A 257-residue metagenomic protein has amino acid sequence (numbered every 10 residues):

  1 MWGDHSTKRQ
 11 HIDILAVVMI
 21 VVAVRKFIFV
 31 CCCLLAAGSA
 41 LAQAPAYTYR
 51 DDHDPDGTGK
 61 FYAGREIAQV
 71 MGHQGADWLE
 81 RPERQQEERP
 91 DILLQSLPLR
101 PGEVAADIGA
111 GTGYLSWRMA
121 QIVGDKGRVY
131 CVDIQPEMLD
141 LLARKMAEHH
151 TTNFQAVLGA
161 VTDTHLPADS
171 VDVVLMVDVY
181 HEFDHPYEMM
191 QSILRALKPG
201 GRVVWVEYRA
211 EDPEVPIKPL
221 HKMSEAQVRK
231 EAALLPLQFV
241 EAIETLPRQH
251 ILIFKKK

Functional and structural regions predicted by a protein language model:
V30-G38: Bacterial N-terminal signal peptides
A44-V104: Class I SAM-dependent transferase core
A106, A110-D163: Class I SAM-dependent methyltransferase SAM/SAH-binding core
A120-Q121, Y187-R202: A short glycine-rich, Lys/Arg-flanked "PGG" loop and its adjoining helix->strand segment in the class I
T164-V173: A short acidic, Gly/Pro-enriched loop at the edge of an enzyme's catalytic core that lines a small-molecule cofactor
D172-P186: A short SAM/SAH-binding and catalytic strip from SAM-dependent methyltransferases
R202-R229: Conserved class I S-adenosyl-L-methionine
V240-E241, T245-K257: Core SAM-dependent methyltransferase catalytic element
